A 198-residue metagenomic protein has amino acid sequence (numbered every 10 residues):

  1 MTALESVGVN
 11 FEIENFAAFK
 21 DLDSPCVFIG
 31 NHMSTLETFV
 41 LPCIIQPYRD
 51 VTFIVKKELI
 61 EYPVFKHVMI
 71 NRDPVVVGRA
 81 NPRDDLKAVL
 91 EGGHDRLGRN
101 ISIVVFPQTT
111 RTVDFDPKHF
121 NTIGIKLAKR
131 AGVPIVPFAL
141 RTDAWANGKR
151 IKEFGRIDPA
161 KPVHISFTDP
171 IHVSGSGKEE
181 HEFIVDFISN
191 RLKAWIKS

Functional and structural regions predicted by a protein language model:
M1-C26, V40: Membrane-anchoring hydrophobic helices of lipid-metabolizing enzymes
V7-E14, L86-K87, N147-R150: Short gly/ser/thr-rich secondary-structure transition/capping motifs
I13, V75-G78, V173: Short acidic-hydrophobic, aromatic-tinged amphipathic segments that line or gate anion-handling sites
L22-A80: Catalytic core of membrane glycerolipid acyltransferases/transacylases, capturing the structured, soluble-facing
P25-V27, N100-F106: Residue-level preference for the first positions of well-ordered beta-strands
I44, V68, D95, K126-L127: Hydrophobic/aromatic ligand-binding patch that stacks against planar heteroaromatic rings of cofactors or nucleotides
F65-K66, S102, V113-E179: A cross-family acyltransferase "interaction/gating" segment
